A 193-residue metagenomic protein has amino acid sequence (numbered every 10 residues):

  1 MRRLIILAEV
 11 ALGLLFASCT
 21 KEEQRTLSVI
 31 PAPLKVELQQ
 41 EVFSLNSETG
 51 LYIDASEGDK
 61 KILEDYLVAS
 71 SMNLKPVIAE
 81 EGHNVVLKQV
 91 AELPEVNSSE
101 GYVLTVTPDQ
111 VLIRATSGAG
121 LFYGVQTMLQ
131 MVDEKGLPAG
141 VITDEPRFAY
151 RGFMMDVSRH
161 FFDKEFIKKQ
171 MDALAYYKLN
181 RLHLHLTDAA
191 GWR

Functional and structural regions predicted by a protein language model:
M1-S28: Bacterial Sec-dependent N-terminal signal peptides
C19-R151: Acidic, contiguous N-terminal accessory segments
D59, F161-F162, A189-R193: Flexible loop/turn segments at secondary-structure boundaries
A115, R151-K164: The substrate-binding groove and active-site-proximal loops of carbohydrate-active enzymes, especially glycoside
R151, M171, L184-H185: Catalytic alpha/beta active-site cores
F162-L174: Short, acidic/polar
Y177-R193: Aromatic-lined carbohydrate-binding/catalytic grooves of carbohydrate-active enzymes
